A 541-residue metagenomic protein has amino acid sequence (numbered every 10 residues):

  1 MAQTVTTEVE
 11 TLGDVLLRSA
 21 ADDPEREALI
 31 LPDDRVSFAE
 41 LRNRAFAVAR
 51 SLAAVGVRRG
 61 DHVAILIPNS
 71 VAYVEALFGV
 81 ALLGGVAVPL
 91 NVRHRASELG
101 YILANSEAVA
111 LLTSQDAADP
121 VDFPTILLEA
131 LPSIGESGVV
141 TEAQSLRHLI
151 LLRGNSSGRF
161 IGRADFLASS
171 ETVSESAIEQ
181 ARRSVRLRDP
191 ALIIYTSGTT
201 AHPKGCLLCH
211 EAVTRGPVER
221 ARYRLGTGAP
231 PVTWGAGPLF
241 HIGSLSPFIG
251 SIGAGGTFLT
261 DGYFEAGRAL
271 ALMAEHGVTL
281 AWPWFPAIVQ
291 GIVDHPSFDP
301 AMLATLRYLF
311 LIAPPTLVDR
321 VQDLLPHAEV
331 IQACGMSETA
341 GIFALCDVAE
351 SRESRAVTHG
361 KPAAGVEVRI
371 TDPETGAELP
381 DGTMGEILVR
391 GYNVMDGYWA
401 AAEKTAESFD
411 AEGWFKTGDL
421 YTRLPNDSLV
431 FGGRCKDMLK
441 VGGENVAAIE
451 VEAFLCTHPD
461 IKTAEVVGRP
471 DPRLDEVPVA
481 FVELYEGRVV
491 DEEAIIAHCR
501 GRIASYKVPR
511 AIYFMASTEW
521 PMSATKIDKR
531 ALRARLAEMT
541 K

Functional and structural regions predicted by a protein language model:
T6-V9, G13, L17, E25-S70 (+6 more regions): Conserved AMP-binding/adenylate-forming core of the ANL superfamily
V55, G85-D165, R488: Structural core segment of the AMP-binding/adenylate-forming
V55-V57, S170-D189, I193-G235, S246 (+1 more regions): Conserved adenylate-forming
H62, P68-V88, V92-A96, Y101 (+5 more regions): A short helix-loop-beta submotif of the ANL/AMP-binding
A81, T214-V232, F240-L280, H295: Conserved AMP-binding/adenylation subdomain of ANL enzymes
H94-G100, L111-T113, G391, D396-G397 (+5 more regions): AMP-binding/adenylate-forming catalytic core of the ANL superfamily
L167-A168, G253, E275-W284, Q290-S354 (+1 more regions): Gly/Ser/Thr-rich phosphate-binding loop
E367-L388, E407, P425-N426, R488-E492 (+1 more regions): Conserved beta-loop-beta connector loops within the AMP-binding
